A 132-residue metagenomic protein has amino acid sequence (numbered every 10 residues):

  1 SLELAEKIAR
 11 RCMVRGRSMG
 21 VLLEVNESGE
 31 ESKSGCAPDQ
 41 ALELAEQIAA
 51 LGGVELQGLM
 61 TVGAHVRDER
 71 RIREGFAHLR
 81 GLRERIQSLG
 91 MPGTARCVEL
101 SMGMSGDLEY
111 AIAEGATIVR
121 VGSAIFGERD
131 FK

Functional and structural regions predicted by a protein language model:
S1-L108, I112-E114, F126-E128: Conserved alpha/beta-domain cores
G115-T117, G122: Active-site-proximal glycine-rich helix-loop-beta segment
I118, F131-K132: Active-site loop ensemble at the mouth of alpha/beta enzyme cores that anchors a bound cofactor
